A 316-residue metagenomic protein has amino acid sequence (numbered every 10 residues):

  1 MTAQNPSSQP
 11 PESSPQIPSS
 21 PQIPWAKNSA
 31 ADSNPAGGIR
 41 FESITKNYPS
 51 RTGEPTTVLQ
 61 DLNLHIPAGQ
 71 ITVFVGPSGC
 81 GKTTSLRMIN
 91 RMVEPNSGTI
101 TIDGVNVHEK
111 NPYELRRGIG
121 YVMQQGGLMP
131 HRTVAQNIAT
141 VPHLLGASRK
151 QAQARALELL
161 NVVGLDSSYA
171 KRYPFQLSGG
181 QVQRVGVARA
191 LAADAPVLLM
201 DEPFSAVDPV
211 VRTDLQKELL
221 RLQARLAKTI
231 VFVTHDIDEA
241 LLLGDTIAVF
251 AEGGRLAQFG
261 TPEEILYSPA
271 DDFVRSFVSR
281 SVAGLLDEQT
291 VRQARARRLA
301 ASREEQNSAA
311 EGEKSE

Functional and structural regions predicted by a protein language model:
V75-P77: The feature captures the beta-strand-to-loop junction immediately N-terminal to the Walker
N90: Helix-to-loop junction immediately C-terminal to a conserved catalytic motif
N106-G120, L144, R149-K150: ABC ATPase NBD coupling module
A135-H143, Q153, L157: Short helical segment in ABC ATPase nucleotide-binding domains corresponding to the A-loop/adjacent helical element
K150-S168: Conserved ABC ATPase "signature" region
Y173-L177, Q181-Q183: Conserved ABC ATPase signature
V187: Hydrophobic anchor residue at the start of the ABC signature
A192-P196: A short, proline-enriched helix->beta-strand linker immediately N-terminal to the Walker B motif in ABC-type P-loop
